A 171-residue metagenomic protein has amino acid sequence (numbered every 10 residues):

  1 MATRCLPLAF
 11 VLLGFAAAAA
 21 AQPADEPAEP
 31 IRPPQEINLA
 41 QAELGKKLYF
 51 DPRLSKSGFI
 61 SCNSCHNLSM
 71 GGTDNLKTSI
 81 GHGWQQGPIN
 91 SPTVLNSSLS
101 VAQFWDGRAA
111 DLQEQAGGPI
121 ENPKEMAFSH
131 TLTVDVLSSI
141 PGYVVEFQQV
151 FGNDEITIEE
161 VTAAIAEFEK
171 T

Functional and structural regions predicted by a protein language model:
A2-P7, A19-T171: Periplasmic c-type cytochrome electron-transfer domains
L8-L12: Hydrophobic helical h-region of N-terminal Sec-dependent signal peptides in bacterial secretory/periplasmic proteins
G14-A18: N-terminal signal peptide c-region/cleavage motif recognized by signal peptidases
